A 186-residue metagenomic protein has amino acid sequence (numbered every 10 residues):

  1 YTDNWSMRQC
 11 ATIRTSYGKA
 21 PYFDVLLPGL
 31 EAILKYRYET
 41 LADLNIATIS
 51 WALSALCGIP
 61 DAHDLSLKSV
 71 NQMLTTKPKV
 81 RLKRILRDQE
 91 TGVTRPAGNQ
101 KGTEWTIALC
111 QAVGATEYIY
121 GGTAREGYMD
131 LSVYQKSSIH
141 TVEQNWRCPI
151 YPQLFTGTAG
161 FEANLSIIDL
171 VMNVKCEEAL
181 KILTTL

Functional and structural regions predicted by a protein language model:
Y1-L186: Residues lining hydrophobic/aromatic ligand-binding pockets adjacent to catalytic sites
